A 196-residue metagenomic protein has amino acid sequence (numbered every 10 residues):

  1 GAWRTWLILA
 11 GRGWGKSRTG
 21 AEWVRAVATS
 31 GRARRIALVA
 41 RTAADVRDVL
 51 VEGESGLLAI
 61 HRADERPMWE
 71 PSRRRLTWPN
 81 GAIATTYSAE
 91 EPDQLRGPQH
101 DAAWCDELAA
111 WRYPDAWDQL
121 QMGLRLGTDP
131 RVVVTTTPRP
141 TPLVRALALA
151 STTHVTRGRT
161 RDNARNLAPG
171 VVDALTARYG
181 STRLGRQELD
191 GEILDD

Functional and structural regions predicted by a protein language model:
G1-D196: Phosphate/NTP-binding elements of NTP-utilizing enzymes
